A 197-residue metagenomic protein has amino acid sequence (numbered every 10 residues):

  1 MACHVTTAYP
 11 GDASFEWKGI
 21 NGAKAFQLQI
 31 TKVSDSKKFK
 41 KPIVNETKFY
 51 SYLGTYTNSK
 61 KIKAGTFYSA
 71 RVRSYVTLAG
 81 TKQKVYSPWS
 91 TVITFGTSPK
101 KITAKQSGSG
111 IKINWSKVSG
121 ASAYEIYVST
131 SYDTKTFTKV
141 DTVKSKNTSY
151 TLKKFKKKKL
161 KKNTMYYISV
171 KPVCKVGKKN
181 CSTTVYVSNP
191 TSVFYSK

Functional and structural regions predicted by a protein language model:
M1-G22, T81-G120, K179-K197: Pro/Thr/Ser/Gly-rich low-complexity, intrinsically disordered linker/stalk tracts
D12-S14, F67, G110-K112, S149 (+1 more regions): Intrinsic-disorder/low-complexity, polar/charged segments enriched in Ser/Thr/Lys/Arg/Asp/Glu/Gln
W17, L28, R71-V72, W115 (+3 more regions): An aromatic-rich alpha-helical recognition segment common to small helix-rich domains
A23, T31, P99-I102, A121 (+2 more regions): Long alpha-helical scaffolds
F26, F39, Y50, Y68-S69 (+7 more regions): Tyrosine-centered aromatic motifs in long, intrinsically disordered, low-complexity repeat arrays
Q27-A64, E125-K161, V176: Recognizes extended acidic, P/S/T-rich segments that occur within or adjacent to Ig-like beta-sandwich modules
G54-Y56, R73, P88-T91, Y150-K153 (+1 more regions): Extended low-complexity, proline/serine/acidic/glycine-rich cytosolic segments
S59-G80, F155-S182: Beta-strand-rich modules
